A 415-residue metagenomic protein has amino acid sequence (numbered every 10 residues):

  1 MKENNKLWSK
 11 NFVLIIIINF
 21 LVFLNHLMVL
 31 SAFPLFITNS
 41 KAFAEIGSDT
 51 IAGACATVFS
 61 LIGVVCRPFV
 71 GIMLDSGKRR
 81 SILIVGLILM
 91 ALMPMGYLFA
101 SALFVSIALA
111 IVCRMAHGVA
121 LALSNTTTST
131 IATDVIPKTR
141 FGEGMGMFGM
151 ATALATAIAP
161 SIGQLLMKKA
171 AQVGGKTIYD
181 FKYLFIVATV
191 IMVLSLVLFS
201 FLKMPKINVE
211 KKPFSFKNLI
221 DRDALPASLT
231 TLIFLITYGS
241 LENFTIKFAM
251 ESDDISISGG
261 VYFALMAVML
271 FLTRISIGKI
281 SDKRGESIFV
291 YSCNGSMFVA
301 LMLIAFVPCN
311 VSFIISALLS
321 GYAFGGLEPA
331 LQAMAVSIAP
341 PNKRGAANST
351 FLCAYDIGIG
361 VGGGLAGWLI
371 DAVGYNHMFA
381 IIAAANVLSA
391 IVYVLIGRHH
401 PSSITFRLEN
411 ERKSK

Functional and structural regions predicted by a protein language model:
K6-S60, G239-F248: Helix-loop boundary and gating motifs at the non-cytosolic
L30-S31, P226-Y262: Extracytoplasmic gate region of multi-pass secondary transporters
S60-P68, T156-A157, A267-F271, I275 (+1 more regions): Residue-level signature of mid-helix packing/kink "hotspots" within the transmembrane helices of 12-pass Major
V65-S101: Conserved MFS/SLC helix-loop-helix module at the cytosolic interface between two early adjacent transmembrane helices
C66-K78, R274-G285, I370: Helix-to-loop junctions at the C-terminal end of transmembrane segments in multipass secondary transporters
I88-F104, S296-P308: C-terminal ends and interior cores of transmembrane alpha-helices in multi-pass membrane transporters/permeases
C113-A151: Cytoplasmic helix-loop-helix junction between adjacent transmembrane helices in 12-TM secondary transporters
T189-N208, V392-G397: C-terminal membrane-cytosol helix-exit motif in multi-pass small-molecule transporters
